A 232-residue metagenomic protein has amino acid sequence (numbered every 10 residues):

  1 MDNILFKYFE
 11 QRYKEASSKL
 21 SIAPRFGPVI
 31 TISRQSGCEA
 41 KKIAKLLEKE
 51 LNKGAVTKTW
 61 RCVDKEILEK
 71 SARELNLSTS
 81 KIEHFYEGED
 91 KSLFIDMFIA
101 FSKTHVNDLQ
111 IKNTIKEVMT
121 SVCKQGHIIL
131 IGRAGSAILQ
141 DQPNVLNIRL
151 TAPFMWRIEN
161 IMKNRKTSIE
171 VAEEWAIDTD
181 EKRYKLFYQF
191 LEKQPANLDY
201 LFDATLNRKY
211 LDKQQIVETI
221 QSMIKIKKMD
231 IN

Functional and structural regions predicted by a protein language model:
M1-H105, N113, E117-H127, A137 (+3 more regions): Glycine-rich phosphate-binding loop of ATP-dependent small-molecule kinases
K7-L20, G88-S92, S168-K213: Small-molecule kinase domains that catalyze NTP-dependent phosphoryl transfer to phosphate-bearing small molecules
E66, R149-T151, K209: Residues at the C-termini of beta-strands that transition into short coil/loop
H105-Q110, K182-R183: Short, flexible loop segments at the rims of nucleotide/cofactor-binding pockets, characterized by
G132-S136: Short, polar loop motifs at secondary-structure junctions
D141-R165, I169-A176: Conserved phosphate-donor/acceptor-positioning beta-strand/loop module used by diverse small-molecule
